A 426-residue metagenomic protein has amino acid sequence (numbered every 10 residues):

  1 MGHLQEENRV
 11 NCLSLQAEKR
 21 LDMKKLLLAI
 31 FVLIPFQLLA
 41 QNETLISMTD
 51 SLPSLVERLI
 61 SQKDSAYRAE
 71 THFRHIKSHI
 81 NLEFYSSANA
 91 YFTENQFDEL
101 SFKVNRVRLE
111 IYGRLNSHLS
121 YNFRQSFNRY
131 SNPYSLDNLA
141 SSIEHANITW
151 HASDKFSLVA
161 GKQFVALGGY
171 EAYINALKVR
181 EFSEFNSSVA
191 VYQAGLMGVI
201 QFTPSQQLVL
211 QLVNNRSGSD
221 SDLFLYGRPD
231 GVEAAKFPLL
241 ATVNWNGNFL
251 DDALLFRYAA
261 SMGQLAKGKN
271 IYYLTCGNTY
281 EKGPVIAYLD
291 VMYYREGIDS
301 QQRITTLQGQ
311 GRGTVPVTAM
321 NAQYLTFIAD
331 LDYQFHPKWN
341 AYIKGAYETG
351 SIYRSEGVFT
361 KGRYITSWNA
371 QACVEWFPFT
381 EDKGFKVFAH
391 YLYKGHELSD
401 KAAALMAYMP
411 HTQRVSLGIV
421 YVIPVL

Functional and structural regions predicted by a protein language model:
M1-L4, R9-T44: Bacterial Sec-dependent N-terminal signal peptides
K19, L39-Y85, Y421: N-terminal periplasmic/intermembrane-space "pro-region" immediately following the signal or transit peptide
E43-P53, S87-F97, S135-L136, L250-L426: Outer-membrane beta-barrel pore domains
R68, R108-E110, N147-T149, M197-V199 (+5 more regions): Outer-membrane beta-barrel architecture
E70-A90, Q96-G218, N246-L250, H396: Outer membrane beta-barrel
N105, S142, D154, Y192 (+5 more regions): Exposed loop/turn and edge beta-strand positions of beta-sandwich/beta-sheet ligand-binding modules
E171-Y173, D222-L223, Q301-Q302: Short aromatic-enriched loop/helix-cap "lid" or pocket-rim segments at secondary-structure transitions that line
Q211, N215-Y272: Loop-centered beta-sheet repeat module
